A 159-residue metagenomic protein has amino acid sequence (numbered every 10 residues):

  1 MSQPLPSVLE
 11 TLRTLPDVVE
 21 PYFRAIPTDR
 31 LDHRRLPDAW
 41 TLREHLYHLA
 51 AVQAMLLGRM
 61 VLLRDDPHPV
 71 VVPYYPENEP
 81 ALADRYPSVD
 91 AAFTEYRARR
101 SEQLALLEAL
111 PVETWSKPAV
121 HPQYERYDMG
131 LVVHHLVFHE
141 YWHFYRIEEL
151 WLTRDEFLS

Functional and structural regions predicted by a protein language model:
M1-L5, L82-V89, P122-M129: A short, mixed-charge helix-start or loop-turn motif at secondary-structure junctions
M1-V18: Extreme N-terminal tail/first-helix region
L9, D32-E77, L104, P118-S159: Short, contiguous alpha-helical
T11-L15, Y22, E79-K117, V132 (+1 more regions): Acidic/histidine-rich alpha-helical segments that form the ligand environment of transition-metal centers
Y22-F23, I147: Broad structural signal for hydrophobic residues in well-ordered alpha-helices, predominantly aliphatic
P27-R30: Active-site flanking loop/helix segments enriched in acidic
